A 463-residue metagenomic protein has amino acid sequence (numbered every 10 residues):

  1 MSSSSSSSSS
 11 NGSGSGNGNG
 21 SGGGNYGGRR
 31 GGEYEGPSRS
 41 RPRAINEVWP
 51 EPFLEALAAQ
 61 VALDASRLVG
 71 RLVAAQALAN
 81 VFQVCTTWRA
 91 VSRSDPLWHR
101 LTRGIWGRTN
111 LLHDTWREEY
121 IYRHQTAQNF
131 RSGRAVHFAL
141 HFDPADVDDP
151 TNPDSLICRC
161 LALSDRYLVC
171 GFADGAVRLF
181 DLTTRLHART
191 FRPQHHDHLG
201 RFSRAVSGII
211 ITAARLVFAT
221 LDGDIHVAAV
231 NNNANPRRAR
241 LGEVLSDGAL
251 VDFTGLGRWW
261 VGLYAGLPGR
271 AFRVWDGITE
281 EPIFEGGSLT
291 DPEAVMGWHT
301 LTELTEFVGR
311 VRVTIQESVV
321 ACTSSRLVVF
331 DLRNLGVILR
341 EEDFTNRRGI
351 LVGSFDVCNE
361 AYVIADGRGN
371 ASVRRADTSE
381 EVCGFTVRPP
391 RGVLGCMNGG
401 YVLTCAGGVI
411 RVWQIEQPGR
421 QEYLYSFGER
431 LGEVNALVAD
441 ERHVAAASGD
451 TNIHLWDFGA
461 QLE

Functional and structural regions predicted by a protein language model:
S2-R201, A205, E293: Intrinsically disordered, low-complexity acidic/Ser/Thr/Pro-rich linker and tail segments in large eukaryotic scaffolds
L140-N152, L186-L199, A234-E243, E281-G287 (+4 more regions): A short beta-strand motif characteristic of beta-propeller blades
S155-L161, D197-I210, L245-T254, E293-R312 (+4 more regions): Canonical WD40 repeat/beta-propeller blade segments in eukaryotic WD-repeat proteins
L168-F172, L216-T220, W260-G266, V313 (+4 more regions): Conserved beta-strand element within WD40/beta-propeller blades
V177-D181, I225-V230, R270-G277, G286 (+4 more regions): WD40-repeat beta-propellers
R237, L241-L339: Solenoidal tandem-repeat scaffolds enriched in leucines and small polar residues
A365-G367, F385-E416: Loop/turn-rich, solvent-exposed surfaces of beta-rich toroidal or solenoidal domains
G432-E463: Blade-level signature of beta-propeller repeat domains, shared across WD40, Kelch, NHL, RCC1 and BNR/Asp-box propellers
